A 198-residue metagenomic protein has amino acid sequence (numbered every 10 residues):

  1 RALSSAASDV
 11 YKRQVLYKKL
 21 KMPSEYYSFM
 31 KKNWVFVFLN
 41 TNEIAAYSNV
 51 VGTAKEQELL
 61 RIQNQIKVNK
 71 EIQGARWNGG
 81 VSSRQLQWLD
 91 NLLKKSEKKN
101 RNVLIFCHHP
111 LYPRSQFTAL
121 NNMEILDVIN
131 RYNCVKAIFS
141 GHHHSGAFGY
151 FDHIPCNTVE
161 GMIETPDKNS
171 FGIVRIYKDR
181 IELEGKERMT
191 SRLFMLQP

Functional and structural regions predicted by a protein language model:
R1-A7, Y11: Single conserved hydrophobic/aromatic residue that forms the stacking wall/gate of nucleotide- or nucleobase-binding
S8-D9, N42, P110, H142-H144 (+1 more regions): Catalytic metal-binding/acid-base residues of hydrolase active sites
K12-R13, L39-E43, S48-G52, Q116-A119 (+3 more regions): Short aromatic-enriched loop/helix-cap "lid" or pocket-rim segments at secondary-structure transitions that line
K12-Y26, L86-L92, H143: Alpha-helical scaffolding within the catalytic cores of extracellular/periplasmic polymer-degrading hydrolases
S24-Y26, W34, N169-F171: Short hydrophobic/aromatic beta-strand or adjacent loop that forms the aromatic wall/cage of a ligand/substrate-binding
S28-T41, S48, K98-N102, Y150-C156 (+2 more regions): Beta-strand-turn-beta hairpins that frame and shape the catalytic cleft of phosphate-ester-processing enzymes
F29, V128-N130, G146-P198: Binuclear metal-dependent phosphoesterase catalytic core
T53-P155: His/acidic metal-ligating clusters that form di-metal
